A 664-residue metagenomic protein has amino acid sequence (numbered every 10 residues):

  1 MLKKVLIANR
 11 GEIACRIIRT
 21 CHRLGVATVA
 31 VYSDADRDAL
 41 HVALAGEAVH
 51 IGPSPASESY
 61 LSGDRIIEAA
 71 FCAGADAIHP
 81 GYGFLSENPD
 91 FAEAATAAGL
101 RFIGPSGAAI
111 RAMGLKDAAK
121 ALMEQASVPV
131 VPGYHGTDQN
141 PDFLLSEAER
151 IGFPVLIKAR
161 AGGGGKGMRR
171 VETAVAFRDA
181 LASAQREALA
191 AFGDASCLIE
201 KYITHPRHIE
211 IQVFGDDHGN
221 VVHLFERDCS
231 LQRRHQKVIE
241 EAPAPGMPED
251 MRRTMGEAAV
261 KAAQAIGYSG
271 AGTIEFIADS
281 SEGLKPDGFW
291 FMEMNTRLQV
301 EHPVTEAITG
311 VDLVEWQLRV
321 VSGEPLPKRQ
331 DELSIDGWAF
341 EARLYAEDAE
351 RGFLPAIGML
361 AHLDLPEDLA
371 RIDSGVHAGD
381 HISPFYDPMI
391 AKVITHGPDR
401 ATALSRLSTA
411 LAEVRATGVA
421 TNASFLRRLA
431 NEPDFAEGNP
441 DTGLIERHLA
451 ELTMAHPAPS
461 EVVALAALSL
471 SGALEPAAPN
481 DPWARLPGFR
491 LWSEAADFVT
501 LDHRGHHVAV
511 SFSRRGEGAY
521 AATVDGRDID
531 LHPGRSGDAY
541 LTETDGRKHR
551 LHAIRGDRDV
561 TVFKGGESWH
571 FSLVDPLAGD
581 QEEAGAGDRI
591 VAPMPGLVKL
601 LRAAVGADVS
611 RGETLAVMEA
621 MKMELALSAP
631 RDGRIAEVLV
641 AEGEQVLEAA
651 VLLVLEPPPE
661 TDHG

Functional and structural regions predicted by a protein language model:
M1-I274, A278-H302: N-terminal beta-alpha lobe that positions the nucleotide/phosphoryl donor in ATP/NTP-coupled carboxylate activation
M168-R170, K201, M247, M389-P398 (+2 more regions): Short, well-ordered beta-strand elements within core beta-sheets of diverse protein domains
T173, G215-N220, A278-K285, S322 (+4 more regions): Short acidic-glycine loop/turn motifs at beta-strand connectors
A259, P303-D528, T614, E644-G664: Catalytic cores of soluble metabolic enzymes centered on carboxylation/carboxyl-transfer
D312, R514-A539, T544-R550, R558: Conserved nucleotide-binding/hydrolysis modules and their immediate coupling elements across P-loop/ASCE NTPase motors
K548, I554, R558-P593: Catalytic P-loop NTP-binding/switch module of NTPases
D580-G664: Structured functional modules or segments
